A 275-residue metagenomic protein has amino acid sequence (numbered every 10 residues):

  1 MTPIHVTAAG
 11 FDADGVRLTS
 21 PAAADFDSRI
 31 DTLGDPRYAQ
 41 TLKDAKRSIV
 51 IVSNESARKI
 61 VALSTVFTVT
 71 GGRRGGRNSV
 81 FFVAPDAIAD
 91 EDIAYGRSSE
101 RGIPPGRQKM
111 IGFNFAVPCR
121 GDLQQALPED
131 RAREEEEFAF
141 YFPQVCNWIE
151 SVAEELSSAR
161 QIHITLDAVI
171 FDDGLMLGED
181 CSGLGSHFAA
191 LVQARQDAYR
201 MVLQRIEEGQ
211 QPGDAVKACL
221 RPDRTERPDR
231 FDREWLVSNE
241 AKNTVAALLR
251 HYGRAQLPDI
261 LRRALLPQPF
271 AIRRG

Functional and structural regions predicted by a protein language model:
M1-R47: Conserved functional micro-motifs across diverse proteins
R37-S64, T68-G75, F82: Asparagine-centered strand-capping/turn motif at beta-strand->loop junctions
I51-V52, F115, V169: Hydrophobic beta-strand positions in extracellular immunoglobulin-like domains
G72-L156, D172: Intrinsically disordered, low-complexity Pro/Gly/Ser/Thr-rich segments with frequent PxxP/GP/PP motifs and embedded
S158-H163: Extracellular carbohydrate recognition
A168-E179: Short acidic/polar inter-strand loop motif in beta-rich domains
L177-Q210: Short beta-strand elements
A198, V202-R205, G209-G275: A eukaryote-biased signal for long
